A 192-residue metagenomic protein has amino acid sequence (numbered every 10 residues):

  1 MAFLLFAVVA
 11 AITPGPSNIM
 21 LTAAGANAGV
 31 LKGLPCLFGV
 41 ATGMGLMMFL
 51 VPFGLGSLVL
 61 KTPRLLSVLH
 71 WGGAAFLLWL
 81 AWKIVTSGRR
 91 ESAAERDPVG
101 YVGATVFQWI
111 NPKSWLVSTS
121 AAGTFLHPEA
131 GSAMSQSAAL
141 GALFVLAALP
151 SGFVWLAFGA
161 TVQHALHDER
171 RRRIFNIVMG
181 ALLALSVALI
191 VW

Functional and structural regions predicted by a protein language model:
M1-S67, S120-L140: Juxtamembrane transmembrane-helix termini in multi-pass membrane transport proteins
V8, I12, G45-L46, F53 (+4 more regions): Hydrophobic/aromatic residues within the transmembrane alpha-helices of Major Facilitator Superfamily
M48-P52, I110-A122, A181-W192: Hydrophobic alpha-helical transmembrane segments in multi-pass integral membrane proteins
K61-R89, S151-W155, H164-W192: Selective transmembrane alpha-helices of multi-pass membrane proteins
T86-G100: Flexible cytoplasmic inter-helical loops of multi-pass small-molecule transporters
R96-T105, N111, A122: Anionic-ligand binding region
